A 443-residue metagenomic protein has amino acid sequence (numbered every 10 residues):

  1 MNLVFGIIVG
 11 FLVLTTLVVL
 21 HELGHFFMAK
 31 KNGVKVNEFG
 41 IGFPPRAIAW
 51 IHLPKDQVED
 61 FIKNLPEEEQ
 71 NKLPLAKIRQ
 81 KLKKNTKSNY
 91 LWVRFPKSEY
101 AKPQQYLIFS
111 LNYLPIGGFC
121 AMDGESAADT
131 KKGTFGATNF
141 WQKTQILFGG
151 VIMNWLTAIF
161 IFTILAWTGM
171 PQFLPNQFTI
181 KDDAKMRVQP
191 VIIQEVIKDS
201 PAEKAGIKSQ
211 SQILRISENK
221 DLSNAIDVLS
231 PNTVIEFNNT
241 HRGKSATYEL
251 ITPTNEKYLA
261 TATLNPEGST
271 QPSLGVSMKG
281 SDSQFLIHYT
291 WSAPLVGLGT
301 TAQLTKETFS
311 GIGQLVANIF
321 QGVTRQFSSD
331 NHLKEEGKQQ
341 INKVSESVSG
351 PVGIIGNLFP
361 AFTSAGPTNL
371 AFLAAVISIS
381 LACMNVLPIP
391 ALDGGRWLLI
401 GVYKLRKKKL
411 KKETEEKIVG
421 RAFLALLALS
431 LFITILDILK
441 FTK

Functional and structural regions predicted by a protein language model:
N2, G6, G10, N139-I146 (+1 more regions): Residue-level signature of transmembrane alpha-helical entry/exit and packing/kink sites in multi-pass membrane
L3-K131, I377, M384-R406: Small-residue-rich helix-interface/hinge motifs
L14-V18, N154, F162, I377-N385 (+1 more regions): Alpha-helical transmembrane segments of multi-pass membrane proteins
I51, L174-T179, I287, W291 (+1 more regions): Membrane interface segments of multi-pass transport proteins and intramembrane proteases
K55-Q104, A121, E125-W141, M153-V344: PDZ peptide-recognition modules
L107-F119, D123-S126, T144, F148 (+5 more regions): Hydrophobic alpha-helical segments of integral membrane proteins, encompassing both true transmembrane helices
G337-V419, L424-L426: Transmembrane alpha-helical segments that form the functional core of multipass membrane systems
F432-K443: Juxtamembrane boundary at the C-terminal end of a transmembrane helix
